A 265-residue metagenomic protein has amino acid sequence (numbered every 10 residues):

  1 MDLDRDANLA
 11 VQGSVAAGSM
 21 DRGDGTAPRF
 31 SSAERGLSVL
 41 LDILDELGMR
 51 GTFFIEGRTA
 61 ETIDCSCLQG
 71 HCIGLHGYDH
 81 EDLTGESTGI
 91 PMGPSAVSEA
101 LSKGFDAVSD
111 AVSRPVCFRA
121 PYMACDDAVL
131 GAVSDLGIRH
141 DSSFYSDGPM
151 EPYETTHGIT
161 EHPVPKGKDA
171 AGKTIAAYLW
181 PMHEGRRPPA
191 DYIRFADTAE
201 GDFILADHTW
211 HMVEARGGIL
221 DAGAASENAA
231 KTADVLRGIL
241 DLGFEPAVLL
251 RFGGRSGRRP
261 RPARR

Functional and structural regions predicted by a protein language model:
M1-G70: Active-site beta->alpha N-cap acidic-glycine motif
D2-D6, R58-A60, D79-E81, Y122-C125 (+5 more regions): Short, solvent-exposed loop/turn segments at secondary-structure junctions
D21-S31, R50-E56, T84-V97, V116 (+2 more regions): The substrate-binding groove and active-site-proximal loops of carbohydrate-active enzymes, especially glycoside
L37-L41, D64-C65, S98-D106, L130 (+2 more regions): Generic structural signal for well-ordered alpha-helices, preferentially at hydrophobic/aromatic core positions
D45, R194-R265: C-terminal domain-boundary segment and adjacent tail
L47-D126, I204-M212: Metal-dependent polysaccharide deacetylase catalytic core of the NodB/CE4 family, i.e., the active-site-bearing domain
T84-G85, L130, Y153-E154, E214-D221: Histidine/acidic-residue-rich catalytic or RNA/ligand-binding cores of hydrolases and nuclease-related proteins
C117-G201, D207: Active-site-adjacent pocket scaffolds in enzyme catalytic domains
